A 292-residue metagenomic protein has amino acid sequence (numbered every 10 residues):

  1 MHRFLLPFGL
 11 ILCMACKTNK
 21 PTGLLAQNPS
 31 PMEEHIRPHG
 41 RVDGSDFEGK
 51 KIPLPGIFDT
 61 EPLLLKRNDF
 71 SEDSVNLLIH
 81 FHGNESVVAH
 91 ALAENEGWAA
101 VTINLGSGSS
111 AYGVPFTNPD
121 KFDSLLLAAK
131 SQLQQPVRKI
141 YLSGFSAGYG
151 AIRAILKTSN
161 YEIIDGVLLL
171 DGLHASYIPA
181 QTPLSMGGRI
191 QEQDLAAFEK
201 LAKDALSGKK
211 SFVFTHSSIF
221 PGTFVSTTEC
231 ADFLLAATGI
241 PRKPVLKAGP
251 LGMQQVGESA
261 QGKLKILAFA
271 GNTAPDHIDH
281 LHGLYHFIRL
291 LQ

Functional and structural regions predicted by a protein language model:
G9-K17: Hydrophobic h-region of N-terminal signal peptides that target proteins for export in Gram-negative bacteria
C16-V75, G252-Q254, G262: A domain-start/cap signature at the N-terminus of enzymes
D73-A129: Active-site machinery of serine-nucleophile hydrolases
Q135-S146: Alpha/beta-hydrolase fold nucleophile elbow
Y149-S159: Short glycine-enriched nucleophile-adjacent loop and the immediately C-terminal alpha-helix near the catalytic center
E162-G172: A conserved short beta-strand
D171-A260, G271-A274: The feature captures the conserved acid-bearing segment of alpha/beta-hydrolase catalytic domains
L281-Q292: Catalytic active-site module of serine/aspartate enzymes centered on a nucleophile-bearing elbow/loop
